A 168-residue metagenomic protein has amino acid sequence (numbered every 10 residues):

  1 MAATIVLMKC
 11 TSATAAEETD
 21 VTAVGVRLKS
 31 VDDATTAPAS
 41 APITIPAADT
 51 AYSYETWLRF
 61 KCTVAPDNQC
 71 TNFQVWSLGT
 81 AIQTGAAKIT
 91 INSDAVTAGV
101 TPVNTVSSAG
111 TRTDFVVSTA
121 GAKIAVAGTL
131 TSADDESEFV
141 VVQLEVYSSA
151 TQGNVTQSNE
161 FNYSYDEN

Functional and structural regions predicted by a protein language model:
M1-N168: Long, small/polar-residue-biased beta-strand-and-loop interaction regions
